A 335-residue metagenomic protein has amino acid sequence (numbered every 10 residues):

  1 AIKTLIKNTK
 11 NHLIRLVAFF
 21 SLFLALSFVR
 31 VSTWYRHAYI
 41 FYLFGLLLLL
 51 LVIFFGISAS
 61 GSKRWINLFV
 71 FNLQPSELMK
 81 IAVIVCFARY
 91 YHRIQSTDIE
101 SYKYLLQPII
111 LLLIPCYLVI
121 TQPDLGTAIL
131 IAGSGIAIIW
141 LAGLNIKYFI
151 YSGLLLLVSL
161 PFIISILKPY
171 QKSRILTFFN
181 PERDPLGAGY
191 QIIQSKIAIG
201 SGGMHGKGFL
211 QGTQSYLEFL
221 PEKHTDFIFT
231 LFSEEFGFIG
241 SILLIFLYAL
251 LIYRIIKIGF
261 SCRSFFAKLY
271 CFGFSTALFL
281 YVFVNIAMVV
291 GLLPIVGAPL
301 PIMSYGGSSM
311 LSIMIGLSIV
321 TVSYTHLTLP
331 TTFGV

Functional and structural regions predicted by a protein language model:
I2, T325-T331: Conserved small/polar residues in nucleotide/adenosyl-binding loops
K3-Q191, T230-V290, I315, I319: Hydrophobic alpha-helical transmembrane segments of multi-pass inner membrane proteins, especially in bacterial systems
Y117-Q122, S201-H205, V284, L293-M303: Transmembrane alpha-helix interface/packing and boundary motifs in multi-pass membrane proteins, characterized by
D124-I129, G208-G212, K223-T225, I242 (+3 more regions): Transmembrane helix boundary and interhelical junction motifs in multipass membrane proteins
T177, P181-T225, F236-G240: TM-adjacent membrane-interface loops and short helices in multi-pass inner/ER membrane proteins
G291-L327: Transmembrane alpha-helices of multi-pass inner-membrane enzymes
